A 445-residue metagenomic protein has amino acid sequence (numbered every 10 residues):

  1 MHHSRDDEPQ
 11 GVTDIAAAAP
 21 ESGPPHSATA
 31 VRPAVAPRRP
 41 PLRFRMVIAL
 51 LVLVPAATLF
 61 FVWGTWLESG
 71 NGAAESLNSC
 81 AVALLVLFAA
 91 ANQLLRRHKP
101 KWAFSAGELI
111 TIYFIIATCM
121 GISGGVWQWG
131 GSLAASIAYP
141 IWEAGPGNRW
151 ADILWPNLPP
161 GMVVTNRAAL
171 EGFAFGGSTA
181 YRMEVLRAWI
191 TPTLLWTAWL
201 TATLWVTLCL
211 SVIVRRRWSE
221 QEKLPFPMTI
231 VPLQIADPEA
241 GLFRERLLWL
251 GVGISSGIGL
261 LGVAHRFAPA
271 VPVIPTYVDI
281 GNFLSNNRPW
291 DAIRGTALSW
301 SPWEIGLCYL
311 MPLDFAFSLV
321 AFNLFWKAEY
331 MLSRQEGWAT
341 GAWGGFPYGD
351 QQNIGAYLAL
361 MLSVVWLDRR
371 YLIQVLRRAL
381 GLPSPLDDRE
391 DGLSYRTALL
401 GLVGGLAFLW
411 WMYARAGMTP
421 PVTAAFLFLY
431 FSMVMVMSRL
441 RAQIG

Functional and structural regions predicted by a protein language model:
M1-H2, P25: Intrinsically disordered, low-complexity cationic segments
H3-D7, G11-A16, T29, A36-P37 (+1 more regions): Transmembrane-helix bundle segments that line or gate the permeation/cavity pathway in multi-pass membrane proteins
S22-A28: Glycosyltransferases that elongate glycans
